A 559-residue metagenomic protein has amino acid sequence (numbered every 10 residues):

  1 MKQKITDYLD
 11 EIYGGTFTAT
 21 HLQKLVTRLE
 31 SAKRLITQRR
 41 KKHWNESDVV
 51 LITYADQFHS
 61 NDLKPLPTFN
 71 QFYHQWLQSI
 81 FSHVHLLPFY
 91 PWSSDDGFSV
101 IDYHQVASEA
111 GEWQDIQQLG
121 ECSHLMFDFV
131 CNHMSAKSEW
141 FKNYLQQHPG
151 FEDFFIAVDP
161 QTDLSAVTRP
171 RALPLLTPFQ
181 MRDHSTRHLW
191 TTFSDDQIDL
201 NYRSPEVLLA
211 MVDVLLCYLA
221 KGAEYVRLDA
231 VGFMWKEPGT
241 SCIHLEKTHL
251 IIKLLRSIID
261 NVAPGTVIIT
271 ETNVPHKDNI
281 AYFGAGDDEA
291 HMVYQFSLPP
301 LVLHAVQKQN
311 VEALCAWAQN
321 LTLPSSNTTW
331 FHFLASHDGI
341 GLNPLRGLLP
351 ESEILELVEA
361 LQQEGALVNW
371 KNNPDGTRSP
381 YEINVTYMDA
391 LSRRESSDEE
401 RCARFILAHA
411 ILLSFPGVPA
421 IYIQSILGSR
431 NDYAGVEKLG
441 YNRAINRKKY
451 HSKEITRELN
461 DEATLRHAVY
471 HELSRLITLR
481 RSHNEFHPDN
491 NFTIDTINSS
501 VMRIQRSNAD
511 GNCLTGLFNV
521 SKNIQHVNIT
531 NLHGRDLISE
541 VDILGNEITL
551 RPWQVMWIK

Functional and structural regions predicted by a protein language model:
M1-H533, N546-K559: Active-site and adjacent substrate-binding regions of carbohydrate-active enzymes
H533-D542: Short aromatic-acidic-glycine turn motif
